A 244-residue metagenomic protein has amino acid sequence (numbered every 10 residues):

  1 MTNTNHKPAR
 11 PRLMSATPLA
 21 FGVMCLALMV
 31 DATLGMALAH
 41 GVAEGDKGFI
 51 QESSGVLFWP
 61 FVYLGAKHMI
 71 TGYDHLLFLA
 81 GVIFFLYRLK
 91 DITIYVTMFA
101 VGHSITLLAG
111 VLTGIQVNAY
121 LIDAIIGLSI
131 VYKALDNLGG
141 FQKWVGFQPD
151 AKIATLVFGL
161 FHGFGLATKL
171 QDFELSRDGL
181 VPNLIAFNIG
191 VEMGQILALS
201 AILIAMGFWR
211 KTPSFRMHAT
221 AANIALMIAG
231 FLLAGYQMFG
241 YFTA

Functional and structural regions predicted by a protein language model:
T2-T71, F147, M238-A244: Histidine-/acidic- and/or cysteine-rich, low-complexity loops and terminal segments associated with membrane
H68-Y73, F78-T243: Hydrophobic alpha-helical transmembrane segments in multi-pass membrane proteins
